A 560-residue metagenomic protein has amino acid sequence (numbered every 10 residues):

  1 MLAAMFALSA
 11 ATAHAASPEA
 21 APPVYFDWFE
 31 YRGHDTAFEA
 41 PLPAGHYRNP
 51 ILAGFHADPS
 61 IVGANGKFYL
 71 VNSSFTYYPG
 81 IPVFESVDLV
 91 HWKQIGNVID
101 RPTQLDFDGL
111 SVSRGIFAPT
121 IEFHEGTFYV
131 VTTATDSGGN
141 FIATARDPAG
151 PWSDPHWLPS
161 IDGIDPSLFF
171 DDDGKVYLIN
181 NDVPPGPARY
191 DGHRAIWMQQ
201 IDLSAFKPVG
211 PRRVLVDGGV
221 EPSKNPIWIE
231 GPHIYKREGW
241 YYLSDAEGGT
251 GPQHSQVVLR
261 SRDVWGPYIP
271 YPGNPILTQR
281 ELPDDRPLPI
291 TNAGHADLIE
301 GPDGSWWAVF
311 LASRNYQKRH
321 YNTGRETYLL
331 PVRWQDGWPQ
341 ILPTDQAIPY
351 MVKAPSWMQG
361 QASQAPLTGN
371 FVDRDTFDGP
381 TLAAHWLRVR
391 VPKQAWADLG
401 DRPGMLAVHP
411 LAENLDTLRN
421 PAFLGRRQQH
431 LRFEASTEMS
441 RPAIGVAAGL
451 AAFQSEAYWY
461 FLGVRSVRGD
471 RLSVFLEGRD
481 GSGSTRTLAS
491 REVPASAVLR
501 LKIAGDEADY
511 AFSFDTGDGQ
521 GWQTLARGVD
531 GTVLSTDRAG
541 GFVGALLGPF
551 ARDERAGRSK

Functional and structural regions predicted by a protein language model:
M1-A10: Bacterial N-terminal signal peptides
T12-H14: Sec/Tat signal peptide C-region and signal peptidase I cleavage site
A16-K560: Carbohydrate-active catalytic/glycan-binding domains of CAZyme proteins, especially the secreted or lumenal ectodomains
